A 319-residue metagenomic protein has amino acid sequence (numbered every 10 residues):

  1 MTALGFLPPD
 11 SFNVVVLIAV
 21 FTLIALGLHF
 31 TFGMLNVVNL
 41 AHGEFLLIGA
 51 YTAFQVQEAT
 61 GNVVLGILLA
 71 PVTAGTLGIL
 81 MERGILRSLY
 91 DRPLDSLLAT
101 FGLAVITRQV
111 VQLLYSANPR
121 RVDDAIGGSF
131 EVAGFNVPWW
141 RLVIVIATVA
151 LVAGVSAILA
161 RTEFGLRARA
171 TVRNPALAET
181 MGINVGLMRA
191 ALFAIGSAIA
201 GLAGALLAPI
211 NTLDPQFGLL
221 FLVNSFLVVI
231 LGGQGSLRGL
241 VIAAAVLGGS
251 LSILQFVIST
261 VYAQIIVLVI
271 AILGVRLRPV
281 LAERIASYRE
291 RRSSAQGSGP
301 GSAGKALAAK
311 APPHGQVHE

Functional and structural regions predicted by a protein language model:
T2-V14, V155-E163, A190-G232, L251-Q264: Inter-helical junctions in multi-pass inner-membrane proteins, predominant in energy-converting antiporter-like
F6, D95, L114, R173-T180 (+2 more regions): Cytosolic-side transmembrane-helix boundaries in multi-pass membrane proteins
F6-V56, L80-D95, L231-Q234: Single transmembrane alpha-helix segments in multi-pass membrane proteins
L17, A133-D214, L237-I242: Helix-loop-helix "hairpin" substructures at the membrane interface of multi-pass membrane proteins
L23, L28, A74-T76, N224-S252 (+2 more regions): Hydrophobic alpha-helical transmembrane segments of polytopic membrane proteins
L28, G61-A104, V110, I242-L247: Alpha-helical transmembrane segments within multi-pass membrane transporters and channels
L28-A50, D91-S96, F164-R167, V185 (+4 more regions): Short, non-helical or kinked segments that cap or interrupt transmembrane helices
G84, S88-R161, M188-A191, Y288-E319: Transmembrane helix-bundle core of multi-pass membrane transporters and related energy-transducing complexes
